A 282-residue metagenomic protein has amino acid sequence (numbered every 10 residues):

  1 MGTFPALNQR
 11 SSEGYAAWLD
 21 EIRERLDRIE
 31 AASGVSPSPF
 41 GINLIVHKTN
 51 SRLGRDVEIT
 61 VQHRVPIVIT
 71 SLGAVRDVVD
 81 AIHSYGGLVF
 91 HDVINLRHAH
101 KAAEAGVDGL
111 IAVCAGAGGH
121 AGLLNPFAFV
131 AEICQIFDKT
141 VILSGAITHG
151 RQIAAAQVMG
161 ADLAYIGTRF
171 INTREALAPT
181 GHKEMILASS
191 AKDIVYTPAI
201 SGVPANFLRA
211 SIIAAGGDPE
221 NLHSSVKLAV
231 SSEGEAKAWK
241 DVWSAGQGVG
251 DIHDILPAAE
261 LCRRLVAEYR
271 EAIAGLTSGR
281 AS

Functional and structural regions predicted by a protein language model:
M1-T140: Active-site entrance/lid segments in N-terminal catalytic domains of soluble metabolic enzymes
L123-I142, T148-S282: Conserved active-site-proximal phosphate/metal-binding subdomains
